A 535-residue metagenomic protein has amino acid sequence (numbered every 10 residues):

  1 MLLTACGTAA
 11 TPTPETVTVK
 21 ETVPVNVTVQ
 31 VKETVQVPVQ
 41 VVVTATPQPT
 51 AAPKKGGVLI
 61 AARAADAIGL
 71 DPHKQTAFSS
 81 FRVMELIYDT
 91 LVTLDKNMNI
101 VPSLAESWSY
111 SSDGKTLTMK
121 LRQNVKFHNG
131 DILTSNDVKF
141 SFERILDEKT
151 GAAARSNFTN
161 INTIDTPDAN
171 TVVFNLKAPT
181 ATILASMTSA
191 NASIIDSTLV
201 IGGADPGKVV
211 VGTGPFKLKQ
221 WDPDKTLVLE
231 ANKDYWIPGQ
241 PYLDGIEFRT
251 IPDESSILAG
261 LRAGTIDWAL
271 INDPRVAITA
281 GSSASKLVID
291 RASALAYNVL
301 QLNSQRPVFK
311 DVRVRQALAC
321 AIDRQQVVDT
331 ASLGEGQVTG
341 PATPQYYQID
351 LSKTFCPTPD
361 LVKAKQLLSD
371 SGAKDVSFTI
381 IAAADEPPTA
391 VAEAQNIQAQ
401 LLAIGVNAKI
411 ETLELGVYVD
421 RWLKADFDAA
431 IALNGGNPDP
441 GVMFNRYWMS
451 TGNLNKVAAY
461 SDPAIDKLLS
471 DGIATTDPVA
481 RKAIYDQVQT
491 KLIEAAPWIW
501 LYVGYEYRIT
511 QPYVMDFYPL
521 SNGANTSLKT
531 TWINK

Functional and structural regions predicted by a protein language model:
E21, V25-V27, P223, K365 (+4 more regions): Ligand/substrate-recognition segments at binding pockets and active sites
A62-S112, E143, V211-G212: N-terminal lobe/hinge region of extracytoplasmic solute-binding protein
D95-N99, T188-P241, G245, S255 (+2 more regions): Gly/Pro-rich hinge or "lid" segments in bacterial periplasmic/extracellular proteins
K120, R155-T198, Q220: Surface-exposed binding/hinge segments that line and control ligand-binding clefts or catalytic entry sites
F216, C320, L333-D370, A384-A392: Structural transition elements
K233-T279, N407-K409: Ligand-site clamp/hinge motif
A403-Y418, L423, N445-P512, K535: Extracytoplasmic/peripheral linker and loop segments enriched in polar/acidic and small residues with frequent Thr/Pro
R508-K535: Long beta-strand-rich cores associated with HINT superfamily self-processing modules
